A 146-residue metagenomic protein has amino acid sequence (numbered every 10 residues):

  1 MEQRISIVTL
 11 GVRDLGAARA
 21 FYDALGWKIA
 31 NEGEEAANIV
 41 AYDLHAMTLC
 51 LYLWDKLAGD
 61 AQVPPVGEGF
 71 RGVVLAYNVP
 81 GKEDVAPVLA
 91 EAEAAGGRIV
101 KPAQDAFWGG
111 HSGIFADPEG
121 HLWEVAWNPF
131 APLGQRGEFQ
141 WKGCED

Functional and structural regions predicted by a protein language model:
M1-S6, K28-K82, A86-A116, P129-D146: Vicinal oxygen chelate
T9, G16, A86: Conserved catalytic core of two-component sensor histidine kinases
L10-R13, G81: Short, surface-exposed ligand-recognition loops at beta-strand->loop->(often short) alpha-helix junctions that present
V12-L15, A106-W108: Conserved beta-strand-loop-alpha-helix junction that forms the acyl-donor binding cleft
D14-I29: Amphipathic alpha-helical segments
A18-Y22, A92, G120: Conserved active-site tyrosine of GNAT-family acetyltransferases
E124-V125: Short glycine-/small-residue motifs
